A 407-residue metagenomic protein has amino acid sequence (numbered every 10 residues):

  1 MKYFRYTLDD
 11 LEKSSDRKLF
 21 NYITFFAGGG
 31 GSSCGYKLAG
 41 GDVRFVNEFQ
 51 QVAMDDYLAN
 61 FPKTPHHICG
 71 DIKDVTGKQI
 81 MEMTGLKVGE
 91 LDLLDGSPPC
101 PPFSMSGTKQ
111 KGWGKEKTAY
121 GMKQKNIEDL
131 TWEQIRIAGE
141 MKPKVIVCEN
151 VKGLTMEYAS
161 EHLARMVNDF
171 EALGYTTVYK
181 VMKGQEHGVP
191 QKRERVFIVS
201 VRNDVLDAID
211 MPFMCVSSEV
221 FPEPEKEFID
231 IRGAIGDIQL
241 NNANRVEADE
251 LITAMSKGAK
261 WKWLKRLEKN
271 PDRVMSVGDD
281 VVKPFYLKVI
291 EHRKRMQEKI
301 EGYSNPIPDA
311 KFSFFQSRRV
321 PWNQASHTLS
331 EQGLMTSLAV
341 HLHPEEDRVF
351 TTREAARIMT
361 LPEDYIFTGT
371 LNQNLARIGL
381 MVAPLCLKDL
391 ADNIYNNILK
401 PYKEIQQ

Functional and structural regions predicted by a protein language model:
K2-K142, K152-M156, E161-L163: Core alpha/beta nucleotide-donor-binding catalytic domains of modification enzymes
D10-E12, Q185-E186, F314-R318: Generic recognition of flexible, low-complexity loop/linker segments
F20, E194-V196, H327: Change "...and in nucleic-acid phosphodiester-cleaving endonucleases..." to "...and in nucleic-acid processing enzymes
G30, Q51, E128, W132 (+6 more regions): A structural signal for well-ordered alpha-helical segments within the folded catalytic domains of diverse enzymes
F61, P98, T155-Y158, F170-G174 (+3 more regions): A generic secondary-structure signal for well-formed alpha-helical elements
E82-L91, P101, M105-D309: Class I S-adenosyl-L-methionine
D95-G96, C148, E331: Redox-cofactor binding/interface segments in oxidoreductases and associated redox assembly factors
A254-Q407: C-terminal target-recognition/interaction regions appended to catalytic cores
